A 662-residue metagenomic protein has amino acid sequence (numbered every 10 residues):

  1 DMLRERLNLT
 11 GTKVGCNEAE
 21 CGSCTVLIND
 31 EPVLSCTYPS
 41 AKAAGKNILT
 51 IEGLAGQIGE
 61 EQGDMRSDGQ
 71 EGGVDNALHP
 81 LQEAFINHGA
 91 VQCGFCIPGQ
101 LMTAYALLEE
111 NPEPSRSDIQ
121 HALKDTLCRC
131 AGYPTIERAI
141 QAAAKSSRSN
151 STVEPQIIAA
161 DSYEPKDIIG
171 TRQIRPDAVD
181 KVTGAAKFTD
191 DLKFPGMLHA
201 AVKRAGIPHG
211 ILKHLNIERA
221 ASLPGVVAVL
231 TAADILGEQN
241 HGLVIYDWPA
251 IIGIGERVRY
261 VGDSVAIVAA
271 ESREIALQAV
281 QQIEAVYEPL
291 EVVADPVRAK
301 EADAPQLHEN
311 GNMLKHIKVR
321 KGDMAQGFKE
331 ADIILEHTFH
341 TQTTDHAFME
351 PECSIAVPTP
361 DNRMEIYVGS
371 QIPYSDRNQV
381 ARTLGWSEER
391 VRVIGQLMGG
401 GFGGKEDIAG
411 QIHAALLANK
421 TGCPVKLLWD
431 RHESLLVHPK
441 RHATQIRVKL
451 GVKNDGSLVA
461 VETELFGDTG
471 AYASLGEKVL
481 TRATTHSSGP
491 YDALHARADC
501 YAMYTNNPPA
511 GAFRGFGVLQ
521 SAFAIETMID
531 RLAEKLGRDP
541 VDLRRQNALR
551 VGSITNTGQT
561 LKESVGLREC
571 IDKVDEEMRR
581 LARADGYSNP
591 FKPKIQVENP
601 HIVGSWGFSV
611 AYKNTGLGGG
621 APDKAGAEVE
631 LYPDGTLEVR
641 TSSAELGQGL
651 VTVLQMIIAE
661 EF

Functional and structural regions predicted by a protein language model:
D1-I158, G619: Signature of N-terminal electron-transfer/Fe-S-associated modules in redox systems
V26, D180, A186, D190 (+10 more regions): Short beta-strand elements
D64-R66, A122-T189, R568-I595, N599 (+4 more regions): Intrinsic disorder at enzyme termini
G89, T171, D177-D180, M313-S354 (+2 more regions): Glycine-rich loop/linker segments at domain edges
Q100, E109, V202-A232, I267-V286 (+8 more regions): Alpha-helical support elements that line or immediately flank enzyme active sites and cofactor-binding pockets
E137-Q141, V153, P249-A276, F402-N454 (+3 more regions): Glycine-rich and small/hydrophobic secondary-structure elements
A144-V319, I334-H337, K420: Flexible, low-hydrophobicity surface segments
E301-L384, A548-T636, M656: Helix-loop-helix junctions that connect adjacent transmembrane helices in secondary transporters/permeases, recognized
